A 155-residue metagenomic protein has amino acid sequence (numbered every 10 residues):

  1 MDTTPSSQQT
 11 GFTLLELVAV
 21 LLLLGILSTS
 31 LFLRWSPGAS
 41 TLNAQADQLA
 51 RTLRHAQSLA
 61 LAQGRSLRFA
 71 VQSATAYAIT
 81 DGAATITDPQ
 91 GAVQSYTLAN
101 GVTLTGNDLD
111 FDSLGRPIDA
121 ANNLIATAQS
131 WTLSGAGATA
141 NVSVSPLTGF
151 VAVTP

Functional and structural regions predicted by a protein language model:
M1-R54, S58, A62, S66-P155: N-terminal helix-rich module
